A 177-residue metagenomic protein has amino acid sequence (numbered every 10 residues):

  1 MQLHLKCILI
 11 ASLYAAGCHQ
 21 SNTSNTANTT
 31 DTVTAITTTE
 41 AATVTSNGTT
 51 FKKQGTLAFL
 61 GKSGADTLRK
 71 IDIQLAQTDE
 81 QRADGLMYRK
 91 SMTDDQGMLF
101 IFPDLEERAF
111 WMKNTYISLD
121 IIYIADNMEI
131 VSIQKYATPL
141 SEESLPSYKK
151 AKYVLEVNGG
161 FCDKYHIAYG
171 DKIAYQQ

Functional and structural regions predicted by a protein language model:
Q2-I10: Sec-dependent signal peptide recognition, specifically the positively charged N-region followed immediately by
A15-G17: C-terminal motif of bacterial Sec signal peptides marking the signal peptidase cleavage site
H19-Q177: Compact, glycine-rich, soluble single-domain proteins
